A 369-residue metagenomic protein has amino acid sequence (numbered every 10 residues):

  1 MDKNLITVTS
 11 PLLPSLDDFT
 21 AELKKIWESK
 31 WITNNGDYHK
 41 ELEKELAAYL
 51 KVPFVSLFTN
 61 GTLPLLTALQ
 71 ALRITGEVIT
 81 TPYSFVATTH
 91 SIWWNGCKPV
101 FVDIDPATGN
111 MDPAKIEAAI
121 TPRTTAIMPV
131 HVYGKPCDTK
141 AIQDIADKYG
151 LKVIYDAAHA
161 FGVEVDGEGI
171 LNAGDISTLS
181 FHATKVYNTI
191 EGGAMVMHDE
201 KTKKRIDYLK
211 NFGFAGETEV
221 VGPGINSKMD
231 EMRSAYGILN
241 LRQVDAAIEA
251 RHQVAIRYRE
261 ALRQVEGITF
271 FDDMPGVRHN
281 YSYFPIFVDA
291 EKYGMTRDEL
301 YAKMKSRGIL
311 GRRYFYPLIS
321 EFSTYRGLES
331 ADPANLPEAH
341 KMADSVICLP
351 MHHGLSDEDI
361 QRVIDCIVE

Functional and structural regions predicted by a protein language model:
M1, Q70-A157, E164: PLP-dependent aminotransferase-like
M1-I32, P350: N-terminal "arm"/small-domain region of PLP-dependent enzymes with the aminotransferase-like
W31, N35-E77, Y83, S91-W94 (+2 more regions): Phosphate-binding glycine-rich loop
D37-E45, Y49-P53, A114, A118 (+4 more regions): PLP-dependent aminotransferase class I/II
S56, I79, V100, V153-I154 (+3 more regions): Structural detector of well-ordered beta-strand residues that form the stable sheet scaffold of enzyme domains
Y83, C97, I104, A158-H159 (+4 more regions): Histidine-centered beta-alpha loop that forms part of the nucleotide-sugar donor binding/catalytic region in diverse
Y155-T189, K204, G216-V221: Conserved active-site segment immediately N-terminal to the catalytic lysine that forms the internal aldimine
S180, G193-D199, I238: Short beta-strand-to-turn element immediately C-terminal to the catalytic PLP-Schiff-base lysine in fold type I
